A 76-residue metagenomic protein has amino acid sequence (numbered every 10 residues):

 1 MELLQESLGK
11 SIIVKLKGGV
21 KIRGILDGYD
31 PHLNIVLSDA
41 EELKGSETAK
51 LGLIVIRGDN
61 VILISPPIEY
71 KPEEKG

Functional and structural regions predicted by a protein language model:
M1-G76: Conserved RNA-binding domains used in RNP assembly and mRNA/RNA metabolism
